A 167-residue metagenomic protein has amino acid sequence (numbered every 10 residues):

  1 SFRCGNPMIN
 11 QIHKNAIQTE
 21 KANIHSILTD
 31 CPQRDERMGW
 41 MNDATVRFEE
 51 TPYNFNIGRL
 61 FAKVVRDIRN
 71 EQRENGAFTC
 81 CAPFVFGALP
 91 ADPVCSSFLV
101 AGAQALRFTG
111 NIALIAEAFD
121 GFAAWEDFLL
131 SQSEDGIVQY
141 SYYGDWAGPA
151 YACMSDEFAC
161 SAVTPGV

Functional and structural regions predicted by a protein language model:
S1-Q11: Extended acidic/polar, glycine-enriched regions that form or flank non-catalytic beta-rich accessory modules
Q11, N15, K63, P93 (+1 more regions): Generic alpha-helical secondary structure signal
H13, I17-L28, R59-T79, A118-I137: Long, well-ordered core segments of solenoidal/helical folds
S26-T45, G76-F78: Transmembrane helix-boundary motif of multi-pass solute transporters/channels
C31, N75-F98, Q104, I112 (+1 more regions): The feature captures the catalytic groove of carbohydrate-active enzymes
D35-T45, N56, L89-S97, E117 (+1 more regions): Aromatic- and histidine-enriched alpha-helix N-cap/loop-to-helix transition segments that scaffold the rims
R37-F55, E126, S133-V138, G148: Extended ligand-binding clefts on enzyme/binding-domain cores
M41-E71, G102-T109: Alpha-helical support elements that line or immediately flank enzyme active sites and cofactor-binding pockets
